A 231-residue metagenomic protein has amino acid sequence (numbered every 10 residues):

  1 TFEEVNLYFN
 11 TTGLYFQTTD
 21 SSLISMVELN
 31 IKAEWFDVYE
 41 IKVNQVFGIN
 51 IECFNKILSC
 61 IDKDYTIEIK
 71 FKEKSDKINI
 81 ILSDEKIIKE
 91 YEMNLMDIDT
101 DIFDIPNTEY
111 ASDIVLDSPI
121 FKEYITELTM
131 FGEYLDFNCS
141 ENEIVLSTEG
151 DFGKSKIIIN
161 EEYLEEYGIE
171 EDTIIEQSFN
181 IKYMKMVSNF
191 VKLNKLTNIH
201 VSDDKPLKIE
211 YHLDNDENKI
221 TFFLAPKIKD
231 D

Functional and structural regions predicted by a protein language model:
V5-M130, N138-D231: DNA polymerase sliding clamps and clamp-related checkpoint/processivity subunits
